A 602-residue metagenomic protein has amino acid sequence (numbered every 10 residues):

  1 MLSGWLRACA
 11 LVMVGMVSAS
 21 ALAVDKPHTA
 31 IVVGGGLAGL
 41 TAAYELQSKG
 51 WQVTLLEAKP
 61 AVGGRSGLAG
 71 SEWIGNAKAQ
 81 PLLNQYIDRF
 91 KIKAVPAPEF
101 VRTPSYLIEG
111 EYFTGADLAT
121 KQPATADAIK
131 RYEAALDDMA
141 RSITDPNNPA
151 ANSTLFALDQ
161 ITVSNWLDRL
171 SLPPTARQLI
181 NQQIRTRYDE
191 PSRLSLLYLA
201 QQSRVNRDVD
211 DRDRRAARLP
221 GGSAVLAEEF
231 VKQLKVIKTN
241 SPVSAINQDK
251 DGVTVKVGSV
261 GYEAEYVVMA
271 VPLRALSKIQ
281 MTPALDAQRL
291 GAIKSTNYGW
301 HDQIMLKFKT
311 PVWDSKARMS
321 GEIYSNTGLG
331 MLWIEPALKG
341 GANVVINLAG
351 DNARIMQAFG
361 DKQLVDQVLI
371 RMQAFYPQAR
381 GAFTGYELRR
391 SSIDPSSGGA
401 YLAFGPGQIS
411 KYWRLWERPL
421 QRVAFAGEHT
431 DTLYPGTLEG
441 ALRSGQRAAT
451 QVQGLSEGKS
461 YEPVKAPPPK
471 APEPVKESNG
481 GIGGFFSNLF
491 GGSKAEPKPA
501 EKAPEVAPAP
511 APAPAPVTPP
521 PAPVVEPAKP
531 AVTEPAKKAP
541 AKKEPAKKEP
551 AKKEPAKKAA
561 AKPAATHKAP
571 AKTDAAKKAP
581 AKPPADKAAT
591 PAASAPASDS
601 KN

Functional and structural regions predicted by a protein language model:
V24-A38: Beta1/beta-strand and adjacent pyrophosphate-binding region of the FAD-binding site in flavoprotein oxidoreductases
H28, V257-Y266: Core beta-strand elements of the Rossmann-like FAD/NAD(P) dinucleotide-binding domain in flavoenzyme oxidoreductases
T41, G252, W300, K316-E496 (+1 more regions): Conserved flavin/dinucleotide-binding core of flavoenzymes
Q47-L68: Glycine-rich FAD pyrophosphate-binding loop
A69-D138: Dinucleotide-binding Rossmann-like beta1-alpha1 core, especially the glycine-rich loop that anchors the ADP
T144-P242, D249-G252, G261, A270 (+2 more regions): Active-site/ligand-binding neighborhood in enzyme catalytic cores
M269-A287: Flavin (primarily FAD) binding-site architecture
Y461-N602: Compositionally biased, proline/threonine/alanine/serine-rich low-complexity intrinsically disordered stretches
